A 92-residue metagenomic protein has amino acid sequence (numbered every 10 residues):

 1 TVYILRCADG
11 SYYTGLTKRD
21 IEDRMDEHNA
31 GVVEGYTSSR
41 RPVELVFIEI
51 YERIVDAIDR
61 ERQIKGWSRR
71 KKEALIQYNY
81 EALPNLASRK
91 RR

Functional and structural regions predicted by a protein language model:
T1-E34, S38-I50, V55-K65, N79-R92: GIY-YIG nuclease catalytic motif and its immediate N-terminal context
R70-I76: A short, polar/charged loop-to-alpha-helix boundary motif
